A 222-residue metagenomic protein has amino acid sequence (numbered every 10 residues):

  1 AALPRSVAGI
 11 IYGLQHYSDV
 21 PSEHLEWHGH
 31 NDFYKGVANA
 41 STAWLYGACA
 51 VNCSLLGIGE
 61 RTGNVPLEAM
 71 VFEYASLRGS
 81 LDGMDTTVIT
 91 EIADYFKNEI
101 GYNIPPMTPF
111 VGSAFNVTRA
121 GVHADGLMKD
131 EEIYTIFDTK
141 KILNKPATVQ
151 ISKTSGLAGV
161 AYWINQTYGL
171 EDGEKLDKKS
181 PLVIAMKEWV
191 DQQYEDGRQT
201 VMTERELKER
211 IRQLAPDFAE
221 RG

Functional and structural regions predicted by a protein language model:
A1-Q15, R61-A69: Active-site-adjacent beta->alpha loops and helix N-cap segments on the catalytic face of soluble alpha/beta enzymes
V7-E26, F72, R78: Alpha-helix-loop-beta-strand connector modules within alpha/beta enzyme cores
E23-G29, V51-C53, M70: Hydrophobic faces of well-ordered beta-strands that scaffold small-molecule active sites in alpha/beta enzyme cores
F33-A48, V65: Catalytic cores of alpha/beta
Y46-P66: Glycine-rich phosphate-binding active-site loops on the catalytic face of alpha/beta enzymes
G47, M70, I164: Conserved, mostly hydrophobic/aromatic
G59-D85, I89: C-terminal helical cap(s) of enzyme catalytic domains, especially alpha/beta-barrels
G79-G222: A mid-to-C-terminal "edge-of-domain" accessory segment
